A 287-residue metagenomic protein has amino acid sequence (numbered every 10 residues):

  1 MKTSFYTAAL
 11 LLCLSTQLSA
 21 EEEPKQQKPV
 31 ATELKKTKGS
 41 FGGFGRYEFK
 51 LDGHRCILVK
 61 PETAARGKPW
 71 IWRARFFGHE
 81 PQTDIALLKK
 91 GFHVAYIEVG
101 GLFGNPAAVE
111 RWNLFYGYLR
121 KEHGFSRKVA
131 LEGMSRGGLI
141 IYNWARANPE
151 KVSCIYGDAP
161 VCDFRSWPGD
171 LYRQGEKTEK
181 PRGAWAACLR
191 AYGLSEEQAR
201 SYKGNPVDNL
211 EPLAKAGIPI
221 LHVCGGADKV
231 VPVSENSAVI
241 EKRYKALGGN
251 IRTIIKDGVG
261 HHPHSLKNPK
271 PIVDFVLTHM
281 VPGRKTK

Functional and structural regions predicted by a protein language model:
E21-R66, K180-L189, R284-K287: A domain-start/cap signature at the N-terminus of enzymes
V59, V230, S234-K287: C-terminal catalytic histidine-bearing segment of alpha/beta-hydrolase fold enzymes
H79-A95: Short amphipathic alpha-helix adjacent to the substrate-entry channel of hydrolases
F103-G124, N143: Alpha/beta-hydrolase active-site loop
H123-S135: Alpha/beta-hydrolase fold nucleophile elbow
G133-N143: Glycine-rich nucleophile elbow surrounding the catalytic serine of serine-hydrolase chemistry
N143-E196: Hydrolase active-site cap/lid region
Q174-A238, K242-K245: The feature captures the conserved acid-bearing segment of alpha/beta-hydrolase catalytic domains
